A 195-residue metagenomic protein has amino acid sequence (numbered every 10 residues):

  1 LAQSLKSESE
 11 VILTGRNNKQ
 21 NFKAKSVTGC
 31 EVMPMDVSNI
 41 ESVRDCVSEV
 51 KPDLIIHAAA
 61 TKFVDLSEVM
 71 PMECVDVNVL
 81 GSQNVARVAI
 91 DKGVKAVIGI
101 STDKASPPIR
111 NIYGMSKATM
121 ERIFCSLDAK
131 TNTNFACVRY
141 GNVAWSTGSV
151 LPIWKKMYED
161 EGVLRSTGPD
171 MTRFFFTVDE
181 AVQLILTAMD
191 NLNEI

Functional and structural regions predicted by a protein language model:
L1-E8: N-terminal Rossmann NAD(P)H-binding glycine-rich loop of SDR-like oxidoreductase domains
S9-N21: Conserved glycine-rich Rossmann-like NAD(P)H-binding loop of the short-chain dehydrogenase/reductase
T14, I55-A59, V97-T102, V138-Y140: SDR active-site strand-loop-helix element
S26-N39: Rossmann-fold cofactor-recognition segment
V37-D76: NAD(P)H-binding glycine-rich loop region in Rossmannoid oxidoreductase-like domains and their noncatalytic homologs
F63-A118, S126-D128, F135-A136: Conserved Rossmann-fold NAD(P)-dependent oxidoreductase catalytic core, especially the SDR/UDP-sugar
I112-N193: NAD(P)-dependent short-chain dehydrogenase/reductase
